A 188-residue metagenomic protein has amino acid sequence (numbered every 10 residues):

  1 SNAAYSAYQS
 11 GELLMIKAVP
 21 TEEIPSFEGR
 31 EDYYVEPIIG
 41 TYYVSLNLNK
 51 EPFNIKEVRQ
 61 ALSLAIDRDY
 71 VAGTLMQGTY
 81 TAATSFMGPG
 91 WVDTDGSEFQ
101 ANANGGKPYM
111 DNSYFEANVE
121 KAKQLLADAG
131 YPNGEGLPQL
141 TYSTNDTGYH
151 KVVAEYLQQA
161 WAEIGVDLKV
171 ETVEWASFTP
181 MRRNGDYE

Functional and structural regions predicted by a protein language model:
S1-K50, D69, G73-T74: Extracellular/periplasmic solute-recognition and catalytic clefts
S1-S6, V19-E22, T147-G148, V170-P180: Short helix-initiation/N-cap motifs at beta->coil->alpha
A4-Y5, E23-I24, V58, V71 (+2 more regions): Short, hydrophobic alpha-helical packing/hinge segments within bilobed ligand-binding/sensory domains
M15, Y142, Q159-E188: Periplasmic binding protein-like
I39-T41, A82, L137: Extracytoplasmic
K56, V119-T141: Immediate post-signal peptide segment of exported/extracytoplasmic ligand-binding proteins
T81-D128, D146-K151: Structural transition elements
